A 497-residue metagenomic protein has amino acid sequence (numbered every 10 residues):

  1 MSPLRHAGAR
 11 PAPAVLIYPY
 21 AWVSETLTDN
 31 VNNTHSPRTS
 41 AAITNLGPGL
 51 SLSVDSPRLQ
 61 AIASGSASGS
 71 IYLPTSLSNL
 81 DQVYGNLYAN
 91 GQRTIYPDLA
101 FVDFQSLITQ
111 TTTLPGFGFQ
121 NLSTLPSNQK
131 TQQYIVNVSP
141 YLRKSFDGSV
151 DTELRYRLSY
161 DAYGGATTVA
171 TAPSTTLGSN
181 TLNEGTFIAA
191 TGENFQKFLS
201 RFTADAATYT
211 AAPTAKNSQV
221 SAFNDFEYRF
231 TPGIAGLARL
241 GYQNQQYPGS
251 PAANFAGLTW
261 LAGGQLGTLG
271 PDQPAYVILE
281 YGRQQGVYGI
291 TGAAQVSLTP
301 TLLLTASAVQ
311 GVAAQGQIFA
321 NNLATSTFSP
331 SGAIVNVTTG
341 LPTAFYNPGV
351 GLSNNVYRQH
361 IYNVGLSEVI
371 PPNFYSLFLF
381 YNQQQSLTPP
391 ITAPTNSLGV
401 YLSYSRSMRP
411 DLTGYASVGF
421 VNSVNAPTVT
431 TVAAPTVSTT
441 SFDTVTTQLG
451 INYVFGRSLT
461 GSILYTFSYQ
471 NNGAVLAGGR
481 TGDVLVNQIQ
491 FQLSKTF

Functional and structural regions predicted by a protein language model:
M1-F497: Gram-negative and organellar
